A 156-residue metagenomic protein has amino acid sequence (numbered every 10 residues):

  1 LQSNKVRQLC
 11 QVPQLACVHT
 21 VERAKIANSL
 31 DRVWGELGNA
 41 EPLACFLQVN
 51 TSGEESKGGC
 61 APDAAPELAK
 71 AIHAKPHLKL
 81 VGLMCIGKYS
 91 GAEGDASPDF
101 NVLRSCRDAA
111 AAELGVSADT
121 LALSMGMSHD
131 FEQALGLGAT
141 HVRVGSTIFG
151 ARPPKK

Functional and structural regions predicted by a protein language model:
L1-F131, L135-L137, F149-A151: Conserved alpha/beta-domain cores
G138-T140, G145: Active-site-proximal glycine-rich helix-loop-beta segment
H141, P154-K156: Active-site loop ensemble at the mouth of alpha/beta enzyme cores that anchors a bound cofactor
